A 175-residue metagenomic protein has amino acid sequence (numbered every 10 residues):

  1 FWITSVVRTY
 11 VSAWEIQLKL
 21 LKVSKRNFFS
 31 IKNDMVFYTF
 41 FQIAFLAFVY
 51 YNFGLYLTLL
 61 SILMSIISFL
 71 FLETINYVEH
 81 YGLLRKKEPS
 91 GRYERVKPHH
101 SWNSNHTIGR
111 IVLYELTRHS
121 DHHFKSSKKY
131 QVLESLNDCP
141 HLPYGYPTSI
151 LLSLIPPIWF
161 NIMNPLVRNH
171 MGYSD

Functional and structural regions predicted by a protein language model:
F1-D34, Y56, I67-D175: Cytosolic/stromal cytosol-facing helical appendages immediately following the last transmembrane segment
F37-V49: Core segments of transmembrane alpha-helices that mediate helix-helix packing or line hydrophobic substrate/ligand
F48-L60: Helix-coil boundary and interhelical linker segments in multi-pass alpha-helical membrane proteins
